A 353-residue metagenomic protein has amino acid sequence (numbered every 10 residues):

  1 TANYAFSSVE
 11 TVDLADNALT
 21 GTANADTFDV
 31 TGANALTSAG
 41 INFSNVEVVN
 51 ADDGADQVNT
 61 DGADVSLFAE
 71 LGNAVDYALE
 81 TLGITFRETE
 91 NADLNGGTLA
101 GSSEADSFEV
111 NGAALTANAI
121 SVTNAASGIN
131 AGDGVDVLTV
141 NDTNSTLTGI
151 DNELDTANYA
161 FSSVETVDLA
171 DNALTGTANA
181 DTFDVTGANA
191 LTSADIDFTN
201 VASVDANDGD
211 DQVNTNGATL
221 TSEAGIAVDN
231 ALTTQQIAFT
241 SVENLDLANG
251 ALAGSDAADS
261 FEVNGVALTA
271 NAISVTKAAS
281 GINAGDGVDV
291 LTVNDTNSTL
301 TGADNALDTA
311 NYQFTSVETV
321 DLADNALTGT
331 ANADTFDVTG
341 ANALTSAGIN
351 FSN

Functional and structural regions predicted by a protein language model:
T1-T22, A119-I129, V135-T139, E165 (+4 more regions): Low-complexity/repetitive intrinsically disordered segments
V9, F28, F43-V49, T89 (+7 more regions): Extracellular/surface recognition and adhesion modules
D16-A39, A55-T81, T98-L115, G134-A157 (+5 more regions): GD-rich hexapeptide-repeat beta-solenoids
S44-V46, G112-L115, N124, T199-V201 (+2 more regions): Short "repeat-start/strand-capping" segments in structured domains, especially the N-termini of parallel beta-helix
N45, Q57, I84, F108 (+7 more regions): Extracellular beta-solenoid/beta-roll
